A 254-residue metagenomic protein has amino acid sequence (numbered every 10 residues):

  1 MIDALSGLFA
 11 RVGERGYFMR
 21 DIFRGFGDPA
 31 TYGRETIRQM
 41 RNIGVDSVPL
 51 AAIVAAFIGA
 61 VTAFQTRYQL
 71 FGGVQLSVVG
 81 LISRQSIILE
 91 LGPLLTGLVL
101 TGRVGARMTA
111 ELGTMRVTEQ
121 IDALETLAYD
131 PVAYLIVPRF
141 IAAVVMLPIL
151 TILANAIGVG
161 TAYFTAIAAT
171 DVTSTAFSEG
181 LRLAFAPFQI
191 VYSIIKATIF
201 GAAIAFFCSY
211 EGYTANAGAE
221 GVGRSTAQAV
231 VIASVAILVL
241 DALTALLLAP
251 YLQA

Functional and structural regions predicted by a protein language model:
M1-R34, E211-N216: Short, membrane-interfacial amphipathic segments enriched in basic
G27-I53, V231-S234: Membrane-interface helix starts
R41-L95, V99: Active-site cofactor/substrate anionic-group-binding motifs, chiefly glycine- and Lys/Arg-rich phosphate-binding loops
V54-F57, G97-T101, V137-A166, I199 (+2 more regions): Hydrophobic alpha-helical transmembrane segments that constitute the membrane-spanning cores of multi-pass membrane
Q65-I88, A156-T198, F206-T226, L248-A254: Membrane-interfacial helix-loop-helix connectors in multipass membrane proteins
V79-D122, L150, F207: Hydrophobic alpha-helical transmembrane segments of multi-pass membrane transport proteins
L112-V137, G218-V222: Short cytoplasmic-facing helical segments at TM-TM junctions of multi-pass membrane proteins
E119, D130-T151, S225, A229: Start (N-cap) of specific transmembrane helices in multi-pass transporter permeases
